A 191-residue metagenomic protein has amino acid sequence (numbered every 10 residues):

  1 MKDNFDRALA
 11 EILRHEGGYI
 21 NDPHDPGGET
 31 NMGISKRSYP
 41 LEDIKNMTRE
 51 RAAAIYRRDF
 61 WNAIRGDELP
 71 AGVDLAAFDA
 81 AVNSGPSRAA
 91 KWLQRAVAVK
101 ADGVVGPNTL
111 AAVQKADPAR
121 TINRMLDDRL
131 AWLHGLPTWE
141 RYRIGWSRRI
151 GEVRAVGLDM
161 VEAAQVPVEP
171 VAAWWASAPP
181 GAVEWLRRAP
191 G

Functional and structural regions predicted by a protein language model:
M1-G191: Cell-wall polysaccharide-cleaving catalytic domain and substrate-binding groove, primarily in peptidoglycan/chitin
